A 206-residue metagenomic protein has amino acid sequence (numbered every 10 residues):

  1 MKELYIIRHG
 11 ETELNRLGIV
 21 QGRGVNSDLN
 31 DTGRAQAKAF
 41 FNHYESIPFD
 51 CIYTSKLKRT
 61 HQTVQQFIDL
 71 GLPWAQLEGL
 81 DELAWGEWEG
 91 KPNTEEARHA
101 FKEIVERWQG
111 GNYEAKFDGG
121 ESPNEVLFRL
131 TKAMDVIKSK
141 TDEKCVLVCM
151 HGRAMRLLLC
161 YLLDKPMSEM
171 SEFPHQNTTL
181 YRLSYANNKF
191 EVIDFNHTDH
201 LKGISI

Functional and structural regions predicted by a protein language model:
K2, L77, L83-A97, S139-C145 (+1 more regions): Acidic, low-complexity terminal tails and accessory targeting/binding regions of phosphate-metabolizing enzymes
K2, R8-L72, Q76: Active-site-proximal alpha-helix that buttresses catalytic centers in soluble enzyme cores
T12, A154-M155: Short active-site segment of divalent metal-dependent hydrolases/proteases that encodes the spacing between
H43, Q66, L70, V136 (+2 more regions): Active-site catalytic microenvironments for nucleophilic, acid-base chemistry
I47-D50, V136-V146: Surface-exposed helix-capping loop/turn segments at secondary-structure junctions
T54-S55, F128, C149-M150: Short beta-strand scaffold positions
L70-R129, E191, S205-I206: Phosphate-handling substructures
